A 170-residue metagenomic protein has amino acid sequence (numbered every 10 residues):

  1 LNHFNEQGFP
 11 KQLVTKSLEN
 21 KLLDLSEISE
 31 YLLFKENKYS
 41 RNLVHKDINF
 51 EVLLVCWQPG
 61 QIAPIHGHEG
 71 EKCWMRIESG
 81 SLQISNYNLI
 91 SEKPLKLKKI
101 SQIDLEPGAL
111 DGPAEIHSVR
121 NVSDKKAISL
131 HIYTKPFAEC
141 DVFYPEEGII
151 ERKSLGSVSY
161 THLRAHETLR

Functional and structural regions predicted by a protein language model:
L1-S26: N-terminal leader/capping segments at the start of a protein or of a new domain
E30-Q61: A short glycine-rich, His/Asp/Glu-containing loop-to-beta-strand
P64-H66, I84-S85, H117-V122: Short beta-strand His + acidic residue motifs that chelate non-heme Fe in jelly-roll/DSBH and cupin folds
G70-Q83: Glycine- and acidic-residue-biased ligand/ion/polar-headgroup-sensing regions
W74, K125-E139: A short hydrophobic beta-strand segment most commonly corresponding to one strand of the jelly-roll/cupin
I90-A114: Short acidic-glycine-tyrosine-enriched beta hairpin
N121, I132, E139-S157, R164: Domain-scale activation on soluble regions of proteins
T161-L169: Conserved small/polar residues in nucleotide/adenosyl-binding loops
